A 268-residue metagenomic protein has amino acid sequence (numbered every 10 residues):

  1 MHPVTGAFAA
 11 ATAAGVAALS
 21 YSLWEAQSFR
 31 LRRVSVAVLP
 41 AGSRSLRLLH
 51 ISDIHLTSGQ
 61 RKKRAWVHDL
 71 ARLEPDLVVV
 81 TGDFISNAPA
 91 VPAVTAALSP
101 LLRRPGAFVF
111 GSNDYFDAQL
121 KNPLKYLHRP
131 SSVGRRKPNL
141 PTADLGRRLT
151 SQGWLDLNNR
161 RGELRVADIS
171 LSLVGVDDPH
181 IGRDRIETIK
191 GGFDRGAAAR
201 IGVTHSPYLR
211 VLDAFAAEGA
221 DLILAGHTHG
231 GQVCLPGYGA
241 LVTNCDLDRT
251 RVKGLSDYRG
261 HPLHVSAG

Functional and structural regions predicted by a protein language model:
F8, T12-A97: N-terminal active-site segment of His-dependent metallophosphoesterases
A37-L49, W154-L155, R161-L173, R195 (+1 more regions): Beta-strand-turn-beta hairpins that frame and shape the catalytic cleft of phosphate-ester-processing enzymes
S45-H55, S170-P179, I201-H205, P262-G268: Active-site-proximal beta-strand elements of phosphoester/diester hydrolases
L49-S52, L77-D83, P105-S112, L157-N159 (+3 more regions): Active-site neighborhood of phospho(di)ester-bond hydrolases with catalytic His/Asp-centered motifs
K62-R165: Core catalytic region of metal-dependent phosphoesterases/phosphodiesterases, especially metallo-beta-lactamase-like
G153, S170, G219-I223: Glycine-enriched alpha-helix->loop->beta-strand junction motifs that scaffold or abut catalytic
G191-V203: Short beta-strand/loop segments at the ligand-binding rim of alpha/beta enzyme cores
P207-G268: Conserved beta-sheet core of the metallophosphoesterase superfamily
